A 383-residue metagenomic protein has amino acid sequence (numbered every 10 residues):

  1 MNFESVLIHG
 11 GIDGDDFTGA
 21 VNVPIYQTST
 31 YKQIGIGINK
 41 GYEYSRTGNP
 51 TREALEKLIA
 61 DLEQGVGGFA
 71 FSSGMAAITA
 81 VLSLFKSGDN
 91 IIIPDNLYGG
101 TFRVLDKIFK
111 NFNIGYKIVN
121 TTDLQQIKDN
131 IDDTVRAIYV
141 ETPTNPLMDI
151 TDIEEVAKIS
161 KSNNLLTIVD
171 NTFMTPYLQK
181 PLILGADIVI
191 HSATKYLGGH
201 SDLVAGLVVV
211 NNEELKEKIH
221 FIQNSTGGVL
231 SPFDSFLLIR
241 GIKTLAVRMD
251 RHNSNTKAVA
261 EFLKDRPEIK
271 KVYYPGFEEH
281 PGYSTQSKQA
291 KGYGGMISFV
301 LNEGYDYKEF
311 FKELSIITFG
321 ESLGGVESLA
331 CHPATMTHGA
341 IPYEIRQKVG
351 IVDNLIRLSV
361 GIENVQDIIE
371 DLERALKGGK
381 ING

Functional and structural regions predicted by a protein language model:
M1-N49, L55-L58, I356: N-terminal "arm"/small-domain region of PLP-dependent enzymes with the aminotransferase-like
N2-E4, G10, K271, E278 (+2 more regions): Positively charged, small/polar-rich N-terminal and surface patches that mediate targeting and assembly and bind
H9, F69-E268, Y273, S284: Conserved PLP-enzyme active-site core in the AAT-like
T30-T79, S83-L84, G100-K107: Conserved N-terminal alpha-helix of the aminotransferase class I/II PLP-enzyme fold
Q64, T134, E268-K271, I316 (+1 more regions): Glycine-centered tight turns that cap/initiate beta-strands
D106-K107, G115, D129, D133 (+4 more regions): PLP-dependent enzyme catalytic core of the Aspartate aminotransferase-like
L238-V247, G294-N302, R357-G361: Short, well-ordered beta-strand elements within core beta-sheets of diverse protein domains
K257-E321, P342-Y343, Q347, G383: Conserved small-domain helix->loop->beta segment predominantly found in fold-type I
